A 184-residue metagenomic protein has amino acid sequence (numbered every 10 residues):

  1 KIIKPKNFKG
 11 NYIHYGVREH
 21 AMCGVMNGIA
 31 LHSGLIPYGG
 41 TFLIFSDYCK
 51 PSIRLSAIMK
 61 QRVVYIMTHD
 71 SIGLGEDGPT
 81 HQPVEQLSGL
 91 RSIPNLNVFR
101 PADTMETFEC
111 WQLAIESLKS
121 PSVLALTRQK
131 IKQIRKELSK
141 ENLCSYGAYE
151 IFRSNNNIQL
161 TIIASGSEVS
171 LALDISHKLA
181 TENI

Functional and structural regions predicted by a protein language model:
K1-A125, K130: Thiamine diphosphate
V84, G89-I184: Flexible, low-complexity linker and terminal segments
